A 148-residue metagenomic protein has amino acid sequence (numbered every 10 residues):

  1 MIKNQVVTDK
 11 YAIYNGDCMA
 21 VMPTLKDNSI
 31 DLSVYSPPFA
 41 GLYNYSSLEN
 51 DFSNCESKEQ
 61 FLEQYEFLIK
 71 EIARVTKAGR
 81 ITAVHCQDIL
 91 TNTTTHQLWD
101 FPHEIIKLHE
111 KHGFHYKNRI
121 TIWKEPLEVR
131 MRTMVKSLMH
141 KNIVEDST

Functional and structural regions predicted by a protein language model:
I2-T148: Core catalytic lobe of class I
